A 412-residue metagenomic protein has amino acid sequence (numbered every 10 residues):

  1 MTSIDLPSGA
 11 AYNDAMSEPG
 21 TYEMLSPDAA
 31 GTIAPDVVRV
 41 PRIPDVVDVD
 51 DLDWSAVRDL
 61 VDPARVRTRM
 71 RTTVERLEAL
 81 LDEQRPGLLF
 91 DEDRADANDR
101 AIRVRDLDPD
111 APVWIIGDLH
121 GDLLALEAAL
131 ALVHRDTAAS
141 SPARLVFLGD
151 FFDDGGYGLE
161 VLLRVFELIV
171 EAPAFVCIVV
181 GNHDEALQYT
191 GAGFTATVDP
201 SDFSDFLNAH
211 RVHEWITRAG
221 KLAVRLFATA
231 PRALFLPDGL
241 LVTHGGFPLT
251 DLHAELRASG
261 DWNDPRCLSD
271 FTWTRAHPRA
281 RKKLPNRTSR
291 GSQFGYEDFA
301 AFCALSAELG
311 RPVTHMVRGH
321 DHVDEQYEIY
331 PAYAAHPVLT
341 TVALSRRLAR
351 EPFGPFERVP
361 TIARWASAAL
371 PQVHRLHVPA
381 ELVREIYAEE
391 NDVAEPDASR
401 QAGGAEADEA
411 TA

Functional and structural regions predicted by a protein language model:
P27, G31-L77, D82, T197-A219 (+4 more regions): Active-site-proximal loop/helix segment associated with metal-binding centers of metalloenzymes
V40-E160, R164: N-terminal active-site segment of His-dependent metallophosphoesterases
A111-P112, S140-R144, F151-L241, P248: Active-site neighborhood of divalent metal-dependent phosphoester bond hydrolases
I115-G117, R144-G149, C177-N182, V242-T243 (+3 more regions): Active-site neighborhood of phospho(di)ester-bond hydrolases with catalytic His/Asp-centered motifs
H120-L124, D153-G156, H183-Y189, F235 (+2 more regions): Active-site environment of divalent metal-dependent phosphoester hydrolases
E127-A131, G158-L163, T190-F194, A254-L256 (+1 more regions): Short coil/turn segments at secondary-structure boundaries
A334-A412: Binuclear metal-dependent phosphoesterase catalytic core
